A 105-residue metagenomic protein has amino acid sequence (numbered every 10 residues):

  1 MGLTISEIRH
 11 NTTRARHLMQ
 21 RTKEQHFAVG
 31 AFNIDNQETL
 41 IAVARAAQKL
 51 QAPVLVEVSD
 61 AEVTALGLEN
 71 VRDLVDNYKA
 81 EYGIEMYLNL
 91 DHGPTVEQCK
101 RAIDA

Functional and structural regions predicted by a protein language model:
G2-G30: N-terminal amphipathic alpha-helix/helix-capping segment at the start of soluble metabolic enzymes
V29-N33, V54-E57, M86-H92: Hydrophobic faces of well-ordered beta-strands that scaffold small-molecule active sites in alpha/beta enzyme cores
A31, A52-E69: Glycine-rich, proline-tolerant flexible connector loops at the mouths of alpha/beta enzymes
I34-E38, D60-E62, L90-V96: Active-site-proximal loop/turn and secondary-structure-junction residues that shape catalytic pockets, frequently
L50-A52, D104-A105: Glycine-enriched alpha-helix->loop->beta-strand junction motifs that scaffold or abut catalytic
A65-L88: Alpha-helix-loop-beta-strand connector modules within alpha/beta enzyme cores
T95-A105: Catalytic cores of alpha/beta
